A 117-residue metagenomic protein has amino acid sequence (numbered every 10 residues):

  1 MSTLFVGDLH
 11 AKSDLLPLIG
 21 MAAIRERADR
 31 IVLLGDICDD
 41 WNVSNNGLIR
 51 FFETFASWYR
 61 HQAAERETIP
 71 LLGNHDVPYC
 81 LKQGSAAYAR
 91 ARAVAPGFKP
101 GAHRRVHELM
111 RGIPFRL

Functional and structural regions predicted by a protein language model:
M1-A56: N-terminal active-site segment of His-dependent metallophosphoesterases
W41-L117: Active-site neighborhood of divalent metal-dependent phosphoester bond hydrolases
